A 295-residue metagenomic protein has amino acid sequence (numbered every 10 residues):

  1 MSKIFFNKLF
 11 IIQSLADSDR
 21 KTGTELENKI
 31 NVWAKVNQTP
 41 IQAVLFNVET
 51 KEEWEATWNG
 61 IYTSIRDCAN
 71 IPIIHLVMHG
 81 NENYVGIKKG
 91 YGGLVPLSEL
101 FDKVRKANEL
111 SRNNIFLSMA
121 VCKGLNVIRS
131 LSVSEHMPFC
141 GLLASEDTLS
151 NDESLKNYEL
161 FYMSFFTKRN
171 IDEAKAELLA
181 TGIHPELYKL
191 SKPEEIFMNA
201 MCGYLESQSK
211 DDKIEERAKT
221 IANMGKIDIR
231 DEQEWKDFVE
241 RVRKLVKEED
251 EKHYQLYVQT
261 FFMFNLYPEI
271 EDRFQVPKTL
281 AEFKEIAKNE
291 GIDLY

Functional and structural regions predicted by a protein language model:
M1, P40-A43, T63-S64, V104-F116 (+3 more regions): Contiguous, function-dense segments enriched for cysteine-driven chemistry and partner/ligand-binding capacity
M1-G80, V85-L97, R112-N114, S118-A120 (+1 more regions): A domain-level signal for caspase-like cysteine endopeptidase catalytic cores and their zymogen-processing architecture
E27-N28, V133-E135, E159-L160: Short, solvent-exposed amphipathic alpha-helical segments in soluble enzyme and RNA/protein-processing domains
G80-N83, G124-N126, T279: A short acidic, glycine/proline-enriched capping/turn motif at secondary-structure boundaries, especially helix N-cap
K89-K156: Catalytic cores of nucleophile-dependent amide-cleaving enzymes
L155-F166: Short, small-residue alpha-helix embedded
F166-E251: A conserved mid-domain beta-alpha-beta active-site/ligand-binding segment of alpha/beta enzyme cores
I221-Y295: Extended non-globular C-terminal regions
